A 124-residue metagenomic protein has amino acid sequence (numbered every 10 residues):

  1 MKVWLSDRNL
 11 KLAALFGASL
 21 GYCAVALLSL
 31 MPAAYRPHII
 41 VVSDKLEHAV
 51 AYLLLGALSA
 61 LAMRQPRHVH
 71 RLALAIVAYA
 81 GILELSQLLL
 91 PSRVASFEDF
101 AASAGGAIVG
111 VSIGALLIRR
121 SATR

Functional and structural regions predicted by a protein language model:
M1-F100, A104-R124: Bulky hydrophobic segments
